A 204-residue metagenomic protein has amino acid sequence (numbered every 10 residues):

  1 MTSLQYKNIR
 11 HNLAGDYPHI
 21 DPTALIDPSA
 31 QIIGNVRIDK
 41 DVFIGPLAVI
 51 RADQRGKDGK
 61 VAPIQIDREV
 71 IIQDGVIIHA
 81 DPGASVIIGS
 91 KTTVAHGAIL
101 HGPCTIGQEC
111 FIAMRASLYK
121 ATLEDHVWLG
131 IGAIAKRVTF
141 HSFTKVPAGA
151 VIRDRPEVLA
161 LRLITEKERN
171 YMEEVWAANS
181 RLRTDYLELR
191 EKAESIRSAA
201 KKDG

Functional and structural regions predicted by a protein language model:
T2-H19, L47, R51-D53, K57-Q65 (+3 more regions): Glycine-rich hexapeptide-repeat left-handed beta-helix
D21, I26: Conserved short histidine dyad/triad with adjacent acidic residue
D27, I32-I33, R51: Beta-strand-rich extracellular passenger or scaffold domains
N35-D39, F140: Short, T/G/N/S-enriched strand-turn elements that build extracellular solenoid repeat scaffolds
I38-K40, D67-R68: Beta-solenoid repeat scaffold
I71: Glycine/small-residue-rich phosphate/adenosyl-binding loop
K91: Core nucleotidyl-transferase/polymerase catalytic module
